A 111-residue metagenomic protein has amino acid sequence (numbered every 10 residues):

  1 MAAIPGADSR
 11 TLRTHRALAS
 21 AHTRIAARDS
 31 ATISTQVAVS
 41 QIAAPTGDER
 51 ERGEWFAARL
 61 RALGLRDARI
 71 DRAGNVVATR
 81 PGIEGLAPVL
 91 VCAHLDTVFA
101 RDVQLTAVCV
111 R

Functional and structural regions predicted by a protein language model:
M1-I42: N-terminal hydrophobic or amphipathic helices/low-complexity stretches enriched in small/hydrophobic/Pro/Gly
T11-L12, A26, E54-W55, L63-D67 (+1 more regions): Intrinsically disordered, low-complexity segments enriched in polar/charged residues with Gly/Pro, especially when
H22, Q36-V39, A73, C92-L95 (+1 more regions): Generic secondary-structure boundary/loop-capping signal
I25, A68, A107-C109: A structural signal for short hydrophobic beta-strand segments in well-ordered beta-sheet cores
A26-D29, S40, L60, G64 (+1 more regions): Structural signal for hydrophobic packing residues in well-ordered secondary-structure cores of soluble enzyme domains
T35-A38, A44-A87: A non-catalytic alpha/beta surface segment that caps or lines the substrate-entry region of metallo-dependent hydrolase
A57, R61, T79, G85-R111: Active-site metal-coordination/substrate-binding segment of hydrolases, especially metallo-dependent peptidases
